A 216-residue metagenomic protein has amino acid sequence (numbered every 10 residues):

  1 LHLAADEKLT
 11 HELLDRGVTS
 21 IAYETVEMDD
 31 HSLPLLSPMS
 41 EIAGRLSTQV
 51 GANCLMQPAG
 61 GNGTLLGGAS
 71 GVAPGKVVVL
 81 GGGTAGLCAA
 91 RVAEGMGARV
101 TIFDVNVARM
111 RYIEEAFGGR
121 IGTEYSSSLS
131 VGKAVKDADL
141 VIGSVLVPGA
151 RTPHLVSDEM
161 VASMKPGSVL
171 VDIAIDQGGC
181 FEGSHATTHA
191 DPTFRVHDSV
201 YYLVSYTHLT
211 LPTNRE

Functional and structural regions predicted by a protein language model:
L1-G75: Glycine/serine-rich phosphate-binding loop and adjoining beta1-alpha1 elements at the start of nucleotide-handling
H2, L146-G149, A174-I175: Short glycine-/small-residue-rich Rossmann-like dinucleotide-binding loops
A4-T25, M160, P166-Y202: Rossmann-fold NAD(P)-binding glycine/threonine-rich loop
Q57-G63, I121-S127, G149-L155, S184-A186: Short gly/ser/thr-rich secondary-structure transition/capping motifs
G63-G143: Glycine-rich phosphate/diphosphate-binding loop of Rossmann-like nucleotide-binding domains
D137, A150-P166: Rossmann-fold NAD(P) dinucleotide-binding segment
T207-T213: Conserved small/polar residues in nucleotide/adenosyl-binding loops
